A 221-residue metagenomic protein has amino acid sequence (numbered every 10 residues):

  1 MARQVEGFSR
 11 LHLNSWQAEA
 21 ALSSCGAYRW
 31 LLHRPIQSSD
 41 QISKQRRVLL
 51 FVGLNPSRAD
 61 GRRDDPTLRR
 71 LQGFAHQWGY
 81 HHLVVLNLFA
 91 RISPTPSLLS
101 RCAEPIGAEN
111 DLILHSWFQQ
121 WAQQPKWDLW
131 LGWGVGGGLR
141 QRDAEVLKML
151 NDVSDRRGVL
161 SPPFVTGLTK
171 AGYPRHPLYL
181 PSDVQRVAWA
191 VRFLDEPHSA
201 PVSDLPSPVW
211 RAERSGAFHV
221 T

Functional and structural regions predicted by a protein language model:
M1-D65, V220-T221: Active-site and ligand/interface coordination hotspots across diverse enzymes and nucleic-acid-associated assemblies
R47-L50, H82, D128: Structural motif
V52, L86, L131-G132: Short hydrophobic segments within beta-strands
P56, A90, G136: Short, glycine/serine-rich, charged loops/turns that create anion-binding and catalytic segments at active sites
D65-P66, Y80-H81: SAM cofactor-binding core of SAM-dependent methyltransferases, primarily the Rossmann-like beta-alpha-beta module
L68-H76: Short catalytic helix/loop segments, enriched in acidic residues and glycine and frequently bearing histidine
H81-L99: Short connector loops at secondary-structure junctions
L99-T221: Glycine/proline-rich loop-helix segments at beta-alpha junctions forming the active-site rim of enzyme cores
